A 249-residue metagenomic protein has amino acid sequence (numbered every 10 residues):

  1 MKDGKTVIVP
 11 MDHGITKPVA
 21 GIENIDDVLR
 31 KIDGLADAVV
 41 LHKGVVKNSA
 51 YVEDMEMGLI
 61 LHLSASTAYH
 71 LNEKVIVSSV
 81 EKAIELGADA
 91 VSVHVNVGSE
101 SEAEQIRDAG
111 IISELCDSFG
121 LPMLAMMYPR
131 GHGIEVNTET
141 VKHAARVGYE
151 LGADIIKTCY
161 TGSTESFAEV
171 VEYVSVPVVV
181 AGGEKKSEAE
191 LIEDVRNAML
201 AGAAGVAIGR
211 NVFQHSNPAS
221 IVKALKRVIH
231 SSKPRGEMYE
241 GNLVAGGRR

Functional and structural regions predicted by a protein language model:
T6-D54, G58-T67, N72-V180, K186-I208 (+2 more regions): Alpha/beta enzyme core
M199, F213-L243: C-terminal helical cap(s) of enzyme catalytic domains, especially alpha/beta-barrels
R235, R248-R249: Basic polycationic patches enriched in arginine
